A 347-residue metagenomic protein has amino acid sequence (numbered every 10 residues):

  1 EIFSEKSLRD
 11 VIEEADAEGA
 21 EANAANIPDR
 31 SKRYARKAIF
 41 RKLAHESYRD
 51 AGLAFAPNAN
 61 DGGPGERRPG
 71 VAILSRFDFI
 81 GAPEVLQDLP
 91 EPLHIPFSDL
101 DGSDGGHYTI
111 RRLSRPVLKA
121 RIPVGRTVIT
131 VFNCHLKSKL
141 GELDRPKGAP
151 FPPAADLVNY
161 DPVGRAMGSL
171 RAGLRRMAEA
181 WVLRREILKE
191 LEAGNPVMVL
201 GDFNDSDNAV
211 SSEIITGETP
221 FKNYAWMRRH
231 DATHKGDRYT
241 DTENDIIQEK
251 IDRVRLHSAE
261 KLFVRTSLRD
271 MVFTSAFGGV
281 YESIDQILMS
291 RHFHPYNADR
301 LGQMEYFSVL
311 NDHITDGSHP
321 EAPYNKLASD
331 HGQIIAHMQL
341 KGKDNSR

Functional and structural regions predicted by a protein language model:
E1-G102, H107-R112: Active-site surface patch of divalent metal-dependent phosphodiester/phosphate bond hydrolases
I2-F3, H135-K137, F203-S206: Catalytic metal-binding/acid-base residues of hydrolase active sites
K6-R9, L140, D207-V210: Extracytoplasmic/secreted cell-surface and envelope-processing proteins
E46-D50, T127-I129, E192-P196: Loop/turn elements at helix/coil->beta-strand transitions in domains of secreted/extracellular proteins
N60-D61, A166-L174, S275: Second-shell loop/turn segments in exported
D78-G81, L113-D161, D344: Beta-strand-turn-beta hairpins that frame and shape the catalytic cleft of phosphate-ester-processing enzymes
D78-V85, L89-D101, G106-R112, M177 (+2 more regions): Metal-dependent phosphoester-hydrolase catalytic domains
V85-H107, K137-R171: Short, flexible helix-coil linker/hinge segments at the edges of structured domains or between repeats
